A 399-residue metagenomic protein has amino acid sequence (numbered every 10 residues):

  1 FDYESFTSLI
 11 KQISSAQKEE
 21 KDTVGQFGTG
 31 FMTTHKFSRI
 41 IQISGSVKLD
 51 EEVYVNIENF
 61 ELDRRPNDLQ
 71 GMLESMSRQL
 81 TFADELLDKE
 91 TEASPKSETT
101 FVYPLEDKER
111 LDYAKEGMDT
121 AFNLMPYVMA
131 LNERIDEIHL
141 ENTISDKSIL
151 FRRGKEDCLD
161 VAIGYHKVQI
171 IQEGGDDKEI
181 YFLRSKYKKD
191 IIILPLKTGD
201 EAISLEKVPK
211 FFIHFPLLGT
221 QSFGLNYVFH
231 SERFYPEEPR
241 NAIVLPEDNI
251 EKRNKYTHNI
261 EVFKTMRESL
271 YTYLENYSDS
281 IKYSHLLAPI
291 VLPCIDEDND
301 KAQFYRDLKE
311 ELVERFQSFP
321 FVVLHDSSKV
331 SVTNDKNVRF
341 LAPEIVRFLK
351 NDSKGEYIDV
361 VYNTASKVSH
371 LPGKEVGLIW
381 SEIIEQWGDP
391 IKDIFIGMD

Functional and structural regions predicted by a protein language model:
F1-E51: Flexible ATP-lid and adjacent glycine-rich G1/G2 motifs of the Bergerat
S38-D399: GHKL/Bergerat-fold ATPase module
